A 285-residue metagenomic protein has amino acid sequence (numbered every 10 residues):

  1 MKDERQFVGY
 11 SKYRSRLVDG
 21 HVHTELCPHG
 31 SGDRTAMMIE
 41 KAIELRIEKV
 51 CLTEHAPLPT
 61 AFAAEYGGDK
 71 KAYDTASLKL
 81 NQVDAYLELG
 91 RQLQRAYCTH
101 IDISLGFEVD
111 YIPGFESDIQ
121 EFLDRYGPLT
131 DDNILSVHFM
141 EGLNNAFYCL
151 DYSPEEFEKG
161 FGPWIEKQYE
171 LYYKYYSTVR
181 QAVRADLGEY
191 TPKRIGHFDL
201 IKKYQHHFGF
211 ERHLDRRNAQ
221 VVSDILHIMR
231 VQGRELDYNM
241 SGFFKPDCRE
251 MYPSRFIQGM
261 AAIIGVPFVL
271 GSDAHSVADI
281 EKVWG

Functional and structural regions predicted by a protein language model:
M1-P113, S117-E121, F210-R216, G265 (+2 more regions): An N-terminally biased module of ancient metal coordination in phosphate/nucleic-acid-related enzymes
H21, A42, N133, H197 (+3 more regions): Conserved, mostly hydrophobic/aromatic
M38-A42, A182, M229, A261: Generic structural signal for hydrophobic
E48, G127-D132, R234-E235, I264-P267: Glycine-enriched alpha-helix->loop->beta-strand junction motifs that scaffold or abut catalytic
T60, L143, P246: Glycine/Thr-rich phosphate-binding loops of Rossmann-like dinucleotide-binding domains
A64-G68, M251-R255, V283-G285: Short low-complexity, flexible loop/linker segments enriched in glycine and/or proline with clustered acidic
Y73-V231: Extended substrate/RNA-proximal surfaces in nucleic-acid metabolism proteins
R217-N218, V222-E281: Active-site-adjacent C-terminal substructures of enzyme catalytic domains
